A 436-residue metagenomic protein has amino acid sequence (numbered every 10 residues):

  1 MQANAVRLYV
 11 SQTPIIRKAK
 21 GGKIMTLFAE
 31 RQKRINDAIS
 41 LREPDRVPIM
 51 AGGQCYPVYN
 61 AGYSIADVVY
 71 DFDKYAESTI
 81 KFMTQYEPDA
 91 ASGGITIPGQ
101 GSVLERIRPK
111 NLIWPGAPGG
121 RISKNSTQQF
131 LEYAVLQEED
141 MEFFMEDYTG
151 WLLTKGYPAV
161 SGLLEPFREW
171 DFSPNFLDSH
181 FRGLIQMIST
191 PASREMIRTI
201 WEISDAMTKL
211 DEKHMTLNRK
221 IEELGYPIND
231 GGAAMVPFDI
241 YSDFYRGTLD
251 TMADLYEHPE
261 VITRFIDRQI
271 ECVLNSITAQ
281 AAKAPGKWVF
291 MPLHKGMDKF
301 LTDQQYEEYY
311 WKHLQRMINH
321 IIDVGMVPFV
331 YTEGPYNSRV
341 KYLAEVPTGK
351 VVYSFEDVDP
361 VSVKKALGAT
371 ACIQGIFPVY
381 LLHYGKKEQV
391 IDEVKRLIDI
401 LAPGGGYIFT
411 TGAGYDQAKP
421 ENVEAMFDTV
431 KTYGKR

Functional and structural regions predicted by a protein language model:
A5-R7, L41: Residue-level detector of alpha-helical transmembrane segments in integral membrane proteins
R7-I24: Short, Lys/Arg-enriched N-terminal segments with co-localized hydrophobic residues within the first ~10-30 amino acids
K20-R436: Catalytic cores of TIM-barrel enzymes
